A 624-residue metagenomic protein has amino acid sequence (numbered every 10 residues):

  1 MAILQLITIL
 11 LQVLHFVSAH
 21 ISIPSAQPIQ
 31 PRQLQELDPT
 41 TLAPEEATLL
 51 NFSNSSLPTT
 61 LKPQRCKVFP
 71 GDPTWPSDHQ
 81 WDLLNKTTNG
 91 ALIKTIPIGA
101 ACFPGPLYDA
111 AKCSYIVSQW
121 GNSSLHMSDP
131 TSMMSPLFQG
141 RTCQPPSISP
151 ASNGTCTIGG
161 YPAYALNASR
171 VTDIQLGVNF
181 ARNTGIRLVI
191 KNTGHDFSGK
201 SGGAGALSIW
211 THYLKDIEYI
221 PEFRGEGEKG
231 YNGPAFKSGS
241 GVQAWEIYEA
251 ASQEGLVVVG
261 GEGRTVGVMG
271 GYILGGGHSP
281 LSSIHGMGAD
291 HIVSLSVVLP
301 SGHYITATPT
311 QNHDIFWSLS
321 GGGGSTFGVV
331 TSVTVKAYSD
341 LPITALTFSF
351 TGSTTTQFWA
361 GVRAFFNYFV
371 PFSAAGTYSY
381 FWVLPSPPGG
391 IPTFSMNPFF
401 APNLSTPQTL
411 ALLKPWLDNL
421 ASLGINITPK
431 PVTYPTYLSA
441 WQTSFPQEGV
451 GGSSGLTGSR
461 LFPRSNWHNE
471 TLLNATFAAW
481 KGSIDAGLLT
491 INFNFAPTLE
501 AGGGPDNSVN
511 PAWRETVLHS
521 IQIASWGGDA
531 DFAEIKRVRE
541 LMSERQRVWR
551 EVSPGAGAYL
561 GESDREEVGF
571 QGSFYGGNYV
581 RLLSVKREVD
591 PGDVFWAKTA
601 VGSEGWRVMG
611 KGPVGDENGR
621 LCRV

Functional and structural regions predicted by a protein language model:
M1-S22, A26: Fungal secretory targeting signals
H20-V624: Soluble FAD-dependent oxygen oxidases
